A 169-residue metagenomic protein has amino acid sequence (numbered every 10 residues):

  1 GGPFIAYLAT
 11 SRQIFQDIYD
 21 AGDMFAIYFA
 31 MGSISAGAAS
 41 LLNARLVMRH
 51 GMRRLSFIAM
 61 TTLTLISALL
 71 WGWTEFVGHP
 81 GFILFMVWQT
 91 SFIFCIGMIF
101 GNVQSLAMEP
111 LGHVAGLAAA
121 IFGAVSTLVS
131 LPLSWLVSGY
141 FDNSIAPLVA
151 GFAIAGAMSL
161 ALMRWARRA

Functional and structural regions predicted by a protein language model:
G1-F29, S35: Extracytoplasmic gate region of multi-pass secondary transporters
A21-F29, G81, F85, S144: Juxtamembrane helix-start elements in MFS-like secondary transporters
A30, I34, T90, A120-L128: Transmembrane alpha-helical cores of Major Facilitator Superfamily
S33-L41, L131: Residue-level signature of mid-helix packing/kink "hotspots" within the transmembrane helices of 12-pass Major
A39-R54: Helix-to-loop junctions at the C-terminal end of transmembrane segments in multipass secondary transporters
R54-V103: C-terminal transmembrane helical hairpin of 12-TM major facilitator-type secondary transporters
Q104-D142, G151-F152: A late C-terminal transmembrane helix in Major Facilitator Superfamily
A153-A169: Multi-pass alpha-helical transporter architecture, strongest for 12-TM Major Facilitator/SLC carriers used
